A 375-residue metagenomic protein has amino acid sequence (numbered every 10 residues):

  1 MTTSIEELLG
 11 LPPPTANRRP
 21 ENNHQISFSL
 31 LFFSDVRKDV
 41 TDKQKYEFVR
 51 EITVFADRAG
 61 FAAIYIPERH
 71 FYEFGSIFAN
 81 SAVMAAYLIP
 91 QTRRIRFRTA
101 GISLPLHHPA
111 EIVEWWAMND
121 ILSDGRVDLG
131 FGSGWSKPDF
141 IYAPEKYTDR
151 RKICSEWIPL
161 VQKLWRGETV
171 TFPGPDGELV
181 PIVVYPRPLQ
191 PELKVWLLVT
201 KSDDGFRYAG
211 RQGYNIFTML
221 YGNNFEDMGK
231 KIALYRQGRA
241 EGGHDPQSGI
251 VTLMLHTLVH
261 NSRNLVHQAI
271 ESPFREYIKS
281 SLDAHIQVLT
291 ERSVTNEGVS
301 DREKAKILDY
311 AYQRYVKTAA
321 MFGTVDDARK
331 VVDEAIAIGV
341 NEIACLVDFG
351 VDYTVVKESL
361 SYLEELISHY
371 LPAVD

Functional and structural regions predicted by a protein language model:
T2-H24, L30, T148-V184, E226-V340 (+1 more regions): An alpha-helical appendage that flanks or caps ligand/catalytic pockets
T2-Q91, I95-R96, P191-L193: N-terminal beta1-alpha1-beta2 module of alpha/beta enzyme domains
E6-L8, N23-D42, P105-P173, N215-F217 (+3 more regions): Flexible, glycine-rich active-site loops centered on histidine and acidic residues that chelate a metal or position
F28-F32, I64-I66, F97-A100, V127-F131 (+4 more regions): Hydrophobic faces of well-ordered beta-strands that scaffold small-molecule active sites in alpha/beta enzyme cores
F32-Y46, I102-A110, Q190-K201, T257-H260 (+1 more regions): Active-site mouth loops of central-metabolism enzymes
A56, G60, E68, L88 (+7 more regions): Conserved, mostly hydrophobic/aromatic
A63-M84, L88, S103, W135 (+2 more regions): Glycine-rich, proline-tolerant flexible connector loops at the mouths of alpha/beta enzymes
G75-T99, I153, W157, L360-D375: Alpha-helix-loop-beta-strand connector modules within alpha/beta enzyme cores
